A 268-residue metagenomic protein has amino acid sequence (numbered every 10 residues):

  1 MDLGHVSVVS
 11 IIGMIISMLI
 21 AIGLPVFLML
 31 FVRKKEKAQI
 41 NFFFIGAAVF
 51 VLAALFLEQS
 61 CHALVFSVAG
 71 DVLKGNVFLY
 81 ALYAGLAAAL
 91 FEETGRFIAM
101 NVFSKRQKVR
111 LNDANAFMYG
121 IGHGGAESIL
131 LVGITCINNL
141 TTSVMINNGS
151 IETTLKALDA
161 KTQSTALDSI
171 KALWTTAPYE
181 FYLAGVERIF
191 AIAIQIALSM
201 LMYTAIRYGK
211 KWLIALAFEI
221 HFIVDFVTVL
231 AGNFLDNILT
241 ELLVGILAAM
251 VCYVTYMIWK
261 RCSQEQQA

Functional and structural regions predicted by a protein language model:
M1-A268: Hydrophobic alpha-helical segments at protein termini of multi-pass membrane proteins
